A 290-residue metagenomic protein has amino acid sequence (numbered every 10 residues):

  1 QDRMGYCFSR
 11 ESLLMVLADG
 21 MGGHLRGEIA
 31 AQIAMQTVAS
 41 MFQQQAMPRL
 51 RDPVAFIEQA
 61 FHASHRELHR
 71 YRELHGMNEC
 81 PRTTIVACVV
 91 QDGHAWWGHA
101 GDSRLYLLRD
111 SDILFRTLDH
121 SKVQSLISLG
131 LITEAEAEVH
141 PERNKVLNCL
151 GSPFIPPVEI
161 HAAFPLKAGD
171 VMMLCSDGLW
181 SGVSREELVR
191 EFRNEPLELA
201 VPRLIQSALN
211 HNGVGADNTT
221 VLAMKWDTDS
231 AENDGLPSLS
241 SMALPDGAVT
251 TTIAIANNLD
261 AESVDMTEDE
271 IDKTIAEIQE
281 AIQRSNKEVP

Functional and structural regions predicted by a protein language model:
Q1-P290: PP2C/PPM-type serine/threonine phosphatase catalytic domain
